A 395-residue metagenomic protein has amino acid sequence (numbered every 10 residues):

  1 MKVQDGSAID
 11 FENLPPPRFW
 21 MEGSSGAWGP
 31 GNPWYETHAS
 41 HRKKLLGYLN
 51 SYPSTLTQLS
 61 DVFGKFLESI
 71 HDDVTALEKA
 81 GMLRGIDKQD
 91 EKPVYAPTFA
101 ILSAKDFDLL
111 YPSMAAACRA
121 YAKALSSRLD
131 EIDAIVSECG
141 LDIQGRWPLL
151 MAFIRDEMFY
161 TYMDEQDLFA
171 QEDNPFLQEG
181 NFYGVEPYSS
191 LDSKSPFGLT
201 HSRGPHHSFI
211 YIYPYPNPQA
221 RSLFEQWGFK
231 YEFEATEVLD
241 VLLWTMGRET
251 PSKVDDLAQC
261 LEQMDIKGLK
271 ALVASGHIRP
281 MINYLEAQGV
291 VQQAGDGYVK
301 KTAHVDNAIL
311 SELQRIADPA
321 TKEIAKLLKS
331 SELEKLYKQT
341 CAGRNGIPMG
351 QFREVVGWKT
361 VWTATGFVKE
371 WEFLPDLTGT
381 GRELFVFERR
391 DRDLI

Functional and structural regions predicted by a protein language model:
E12-L45, Y213-P251: Short alpha-helical segments that sit at the start of domains
S51-Q58, M246-A271: Short capping segments at the starts of secondary-structure elements
F63-A80, R84-G85, G268-Q288: Short amphipathic alpha-helical interaction segments
G85-K88, Q293-G295: Beta-hairpin "wing" of winged helix-turn-helix
D90-T98, D296-H304: Minor-groove-contacting beta-hairpin "wing" of winged helix-turn-helix DNA-binding domains
P97-D133, H304-Y337: Short, amphipathic alpha-helical interaction segments positioned at domain boundaries
L109-F224: Extended alpha-helical scaffolding regions
G289, P319-F367, L377-T380, E388-R390: Phosphate/adenylate-binding glycine loop and adjacent helical scaffold
